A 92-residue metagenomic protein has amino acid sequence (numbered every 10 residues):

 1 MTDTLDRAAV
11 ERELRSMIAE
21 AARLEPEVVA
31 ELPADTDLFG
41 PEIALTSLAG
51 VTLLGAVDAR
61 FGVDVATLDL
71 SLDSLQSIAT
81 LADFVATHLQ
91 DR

Functional and structural regions predicted by a protein language model:
T2-L45, T52-G55, A59-R92: Phosphopantetheine-dependent thiolation modules in NRPS/PKS and related acyl-activating systems
